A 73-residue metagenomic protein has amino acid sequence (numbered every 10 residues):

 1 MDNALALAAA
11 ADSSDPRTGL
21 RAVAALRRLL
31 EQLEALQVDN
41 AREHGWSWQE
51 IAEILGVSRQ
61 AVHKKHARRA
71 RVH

Functional and structural regions predicted by a protein language model:
M1-A24: N-terminal acidic leader/helix
R28-G45: Short, amphipathic alpha-helical "recognition" segments used to contact nucleic acids or chromatin
E34, L55, H66: DNA major-groove recognition helix of helix-turn-helix
Q49, Q60: Key DNA-contact positions within bacterial/archaeal DNA-binding proteins
A70-R71: C-terminal flanking helix
